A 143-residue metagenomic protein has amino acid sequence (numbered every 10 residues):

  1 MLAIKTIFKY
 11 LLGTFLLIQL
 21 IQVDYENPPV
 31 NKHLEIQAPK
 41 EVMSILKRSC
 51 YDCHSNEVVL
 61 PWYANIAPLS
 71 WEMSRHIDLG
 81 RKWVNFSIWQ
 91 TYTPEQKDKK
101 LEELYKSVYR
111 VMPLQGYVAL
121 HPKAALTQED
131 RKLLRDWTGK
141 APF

Functional and structural regions predicted by a protein language model:
T6-Q22: Hydrophobic membrane-insertion alpha-helices, especially the h-region of bacterial N-terminal signal peptides
E26-L46: Electrostatic cytochrome c docking/interface patches
L46-E57, M112, L134: The canonical Cys-X-X-Cys-His
Y51, S55, D78, K106-Y109 (+1 more regions): Sec-exported extracytoplasmic/periplasmic mature domains
W62-P68: Short cysteine/histidine-rich zinc-coordinating motifs and their immediately flanking basic loops
W71-L120: Extracytoplasmic electron-transfer domains, predominantly the class I c-type cytochrome c fold
R110-V111, V118-F143: C-terminal capping alpha-helices of c-type cytochrome domains
